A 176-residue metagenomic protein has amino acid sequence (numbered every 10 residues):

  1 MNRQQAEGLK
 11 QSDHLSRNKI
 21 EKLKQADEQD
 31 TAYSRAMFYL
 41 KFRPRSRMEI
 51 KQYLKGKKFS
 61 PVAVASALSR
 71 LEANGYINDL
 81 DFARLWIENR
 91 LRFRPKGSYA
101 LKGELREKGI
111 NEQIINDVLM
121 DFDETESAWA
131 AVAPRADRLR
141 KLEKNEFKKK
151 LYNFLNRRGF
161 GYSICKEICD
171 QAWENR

Functional and structural regions predicted by a protein language model:
M1-R176: An alpha-helical, amphipathic repeat domain used for nucleic-acid recognition, typified by the mTERF helical solenoid
